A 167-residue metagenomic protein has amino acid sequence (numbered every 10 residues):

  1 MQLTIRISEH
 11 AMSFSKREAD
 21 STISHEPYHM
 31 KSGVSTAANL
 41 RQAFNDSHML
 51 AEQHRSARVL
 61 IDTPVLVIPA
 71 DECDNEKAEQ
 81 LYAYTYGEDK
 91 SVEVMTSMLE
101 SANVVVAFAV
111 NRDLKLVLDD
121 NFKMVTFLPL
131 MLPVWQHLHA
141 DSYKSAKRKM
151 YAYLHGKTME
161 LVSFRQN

Functional and structural regions predicted by a protein language model:
M1-E52, R58-D62: Early-domain small/polar-rich strand-loop-helix modules and first-structured segments of the mature chain
Q2-R17, S21-S24, S97-N167: Small-residue (GG/TT-enriched) beta-loop-alpha framework at ligand/catalytic clefts
Y28-K31, N39-R41, Y82-Y86, L130-L132 (+1 more regions): Glycine-rich loops and low-complexity Gly/Arg-rich segments that provide flexible linkers or classic glycine-based
Y28-V34, E76-Q80, N121-V125, L132-V134: N-terminal start-of-chain detector that recognizes signal peptides and the immediate post-cleavage beginning
V34-V105: Internal amphipathic helical hairpin motif
